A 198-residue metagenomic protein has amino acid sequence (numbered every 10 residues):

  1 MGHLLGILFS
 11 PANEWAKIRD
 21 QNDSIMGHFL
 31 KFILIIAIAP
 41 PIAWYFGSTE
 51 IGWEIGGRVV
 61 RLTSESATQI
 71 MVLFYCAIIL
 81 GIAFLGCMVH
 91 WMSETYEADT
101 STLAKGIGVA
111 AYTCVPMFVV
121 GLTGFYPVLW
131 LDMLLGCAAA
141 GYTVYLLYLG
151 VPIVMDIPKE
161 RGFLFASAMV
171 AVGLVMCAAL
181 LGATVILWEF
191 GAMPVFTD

Functional and structural regions predicted by a protein language model:
M1-S101: Selected alpha-helical membrane-embedding segments in polytopic membrane proteins
G2, G6, G27, G47 (+13 more regions): Residue-identity detector for glycine
A37-A43, T68-I79, F84, T102-F125 (+2 more regions): Hydrophobic, aromatic-enriched alpha-helical segments typical of multi-pass transmembrane helices
A43-A77, G124-A140, A178-D198: Membrane-helix interface segments in multi-pass membrane proteins
H90, E94-A178: Hydrophobic alpha-helical transmembrane segments and adjacent short intramembrane/lumenal linkers of inner/organellar
